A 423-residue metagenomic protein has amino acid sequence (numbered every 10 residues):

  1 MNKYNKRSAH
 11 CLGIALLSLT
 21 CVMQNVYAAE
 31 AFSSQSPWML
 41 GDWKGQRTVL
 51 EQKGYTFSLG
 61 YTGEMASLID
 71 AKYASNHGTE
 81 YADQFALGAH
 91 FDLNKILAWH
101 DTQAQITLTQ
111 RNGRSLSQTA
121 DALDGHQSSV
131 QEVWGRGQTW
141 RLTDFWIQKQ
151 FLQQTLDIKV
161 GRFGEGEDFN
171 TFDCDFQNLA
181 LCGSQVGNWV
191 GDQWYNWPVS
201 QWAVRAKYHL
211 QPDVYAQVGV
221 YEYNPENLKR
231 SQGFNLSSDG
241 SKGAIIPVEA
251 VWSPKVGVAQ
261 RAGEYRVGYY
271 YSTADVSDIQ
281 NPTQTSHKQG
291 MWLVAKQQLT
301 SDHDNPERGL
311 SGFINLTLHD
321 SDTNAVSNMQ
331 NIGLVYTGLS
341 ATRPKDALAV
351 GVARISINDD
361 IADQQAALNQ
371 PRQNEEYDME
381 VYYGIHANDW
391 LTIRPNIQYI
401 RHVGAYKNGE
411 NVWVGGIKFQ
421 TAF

Functional and structural regions predicted by a protein language model:
A29-E30, S34, L40-F57, D92-A104 (+6 more regions): Short loop/turn motifs that connect adjacent beta-strands in outer-membrane beta-barrel proteins
F57-M65, A104-Q110, I158-R162, A216-E222 (+5 more regions): Transmembrane beta-barrel strands of outer-membrane/channel proteins
S67-D83, L97-T143, L236-G240, A405: Surface-exposed loop and membrane-interface regions of Gram-negative outer-membrane beta-barrel proteins
S75-Y81, G135-G137, W194-N196, L236-K242 (+4 more regions): Replace "Gram-negative outer membrane beta-barrel proteins" with "bacterial and organellar outer membrane beta-barrel
S117-W146, Q153-A244, A366-R372: Surface-exposed coil loops of outer-membrane beta-barrel proteins
G187-D302, P306-H319, Y336: Signature for the C-terminal beta-barrel architecture of outer-membrane proteins
K229-S237, E249-W252, G268-T285, Q289 (+2 more regions): Outer membrane beta-barrel transmembrane domains
N411-F423: Outer-membrane beta-barrel "beta-signal"
